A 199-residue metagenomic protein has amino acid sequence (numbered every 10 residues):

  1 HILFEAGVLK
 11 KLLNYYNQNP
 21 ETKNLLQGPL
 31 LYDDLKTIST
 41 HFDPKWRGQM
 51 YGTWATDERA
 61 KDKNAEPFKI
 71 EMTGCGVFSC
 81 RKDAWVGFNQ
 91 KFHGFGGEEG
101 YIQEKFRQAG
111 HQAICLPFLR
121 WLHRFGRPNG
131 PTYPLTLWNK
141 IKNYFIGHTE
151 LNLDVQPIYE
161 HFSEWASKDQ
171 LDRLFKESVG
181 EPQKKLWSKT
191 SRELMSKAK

Functional and structural regions predicted by a protein language model:
H1-L3, F92: The conserved acidic donor/metal-binding loop of glycosyltransferases
L3-G48: Conserved donor NDP-sugar-binding/catalytic core segment of glycosyltransferases
F4-G7, Q27-G28, F88, C115-P117 (+1 more regions): Intrinsically disordered, low-complexity regions enriched in proline, serine, glycine and charged residues
K36-K63, S191, K197-K199: Extended repeat-based solenoid scaffolds, especially LRR ectodomains and other repeat-derived architectures
T56-S79: A recurrent flexible, glycine/aromatic-enriched loop bordering the glycosyltransferase active site that acts as
E71-C75, G87, Y133-K199: Terminal low-complexity segments of carbohydrate-biosynthetic enzymes
M72-G74, K82-C115, L119-L122: Donor nucleotide-sugar recognition loop
Q112, L116-I141, F145: Catalytic donor/gating beta->alpha subdomain of glycosyltransferases that bind UDP-sugars
